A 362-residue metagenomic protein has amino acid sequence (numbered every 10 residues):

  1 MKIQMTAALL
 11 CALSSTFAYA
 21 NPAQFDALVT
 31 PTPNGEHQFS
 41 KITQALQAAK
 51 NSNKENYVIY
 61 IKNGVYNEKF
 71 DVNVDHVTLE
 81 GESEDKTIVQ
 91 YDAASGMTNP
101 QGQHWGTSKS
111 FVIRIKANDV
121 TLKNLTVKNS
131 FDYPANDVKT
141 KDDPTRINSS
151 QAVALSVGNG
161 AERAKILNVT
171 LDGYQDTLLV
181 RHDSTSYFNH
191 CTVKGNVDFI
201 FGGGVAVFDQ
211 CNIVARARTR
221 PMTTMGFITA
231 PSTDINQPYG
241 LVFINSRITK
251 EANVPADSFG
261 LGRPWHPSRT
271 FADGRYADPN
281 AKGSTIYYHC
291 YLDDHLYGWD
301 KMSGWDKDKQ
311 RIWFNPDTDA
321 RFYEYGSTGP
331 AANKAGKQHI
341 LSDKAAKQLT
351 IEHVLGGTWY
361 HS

Functional and structural regions predicted by a protein language model:
M1-Y19: Gram-negative bacterial Sec-dependent N-terminal signal peptides
N21-S362: Sequence-level preference for short, compositionally simple segments enriched in small aliphatic or small polar residues
